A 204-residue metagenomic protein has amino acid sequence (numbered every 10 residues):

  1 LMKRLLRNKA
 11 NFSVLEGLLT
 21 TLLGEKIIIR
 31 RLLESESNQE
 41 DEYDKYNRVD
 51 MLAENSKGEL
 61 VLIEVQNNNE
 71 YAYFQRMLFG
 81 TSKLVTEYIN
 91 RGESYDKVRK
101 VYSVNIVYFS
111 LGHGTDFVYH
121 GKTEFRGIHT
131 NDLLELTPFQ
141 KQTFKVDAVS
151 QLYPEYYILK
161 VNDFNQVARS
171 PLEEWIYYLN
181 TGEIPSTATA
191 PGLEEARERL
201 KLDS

Functional and structural regions predicted by a protein language model:
L1-S204: Elongated, amphipathic alpha-helical interaction scaffolds
